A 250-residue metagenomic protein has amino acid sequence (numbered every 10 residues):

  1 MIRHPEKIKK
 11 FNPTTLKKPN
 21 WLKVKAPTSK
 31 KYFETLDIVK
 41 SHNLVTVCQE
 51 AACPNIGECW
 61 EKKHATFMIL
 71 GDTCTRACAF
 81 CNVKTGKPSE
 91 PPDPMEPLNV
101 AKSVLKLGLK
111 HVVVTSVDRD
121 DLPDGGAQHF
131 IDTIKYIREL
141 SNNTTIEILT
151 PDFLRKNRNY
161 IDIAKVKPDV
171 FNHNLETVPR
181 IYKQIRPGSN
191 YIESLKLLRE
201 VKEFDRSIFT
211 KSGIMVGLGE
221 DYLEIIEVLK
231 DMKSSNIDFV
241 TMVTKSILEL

Functional and structural regions predicted by a protein language model:
M1-A77: Flexible, acidic/Gly-rich N-terminal and inter-domain linker regions that tether and position cofactor-handling modules
K10, W21-K23, P123-D124, R158 (+3 more regions): Flexible glycine/acidic-rich beta-alpha junction loops that bind and position SAM and/or redox cofactors in anaerobic
L16-K18, S141-T145, S207-K211: Short, surface-exposed connector motifs at secondary-structure boundaries
K17-P19, N43, C48, V117 (+3 more regions): Residue-level signal for pocket-adjacent positions within structured domains
K63-V170, T177-I181, Y191-F204, Y222-I225 (+2 more regions): Conserved Radical SAM active-site core
H111-V113, T145-E147, V170-N172, F209-M215 (+1 more regions): Structural preference for beta-strand elements that scaffold enzyme active sites
E200-L250: Glycine/small-residue-rich hydrophobic helix-like segments
